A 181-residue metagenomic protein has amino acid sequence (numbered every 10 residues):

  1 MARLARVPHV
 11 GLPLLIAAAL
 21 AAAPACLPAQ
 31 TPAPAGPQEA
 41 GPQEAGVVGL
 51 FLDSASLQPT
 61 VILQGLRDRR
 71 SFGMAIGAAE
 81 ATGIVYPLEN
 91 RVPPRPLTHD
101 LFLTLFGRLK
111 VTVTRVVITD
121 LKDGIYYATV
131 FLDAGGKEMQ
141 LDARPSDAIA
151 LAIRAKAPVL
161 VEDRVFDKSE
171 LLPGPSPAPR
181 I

Functional and structural regions predicted by a protein language model:
M1-L15: Bacterial N-terminal signal peptides that target proteins for export
A2-R3, A19, L27, L103: Extended interaction regions within the primary functional domain
R6, A21-A29, P37: Short intrinsically disordered, low-complexity segments
G11-A25: Bacterial N-terminal signal peptides
Q30-I181: Divalent-cation
